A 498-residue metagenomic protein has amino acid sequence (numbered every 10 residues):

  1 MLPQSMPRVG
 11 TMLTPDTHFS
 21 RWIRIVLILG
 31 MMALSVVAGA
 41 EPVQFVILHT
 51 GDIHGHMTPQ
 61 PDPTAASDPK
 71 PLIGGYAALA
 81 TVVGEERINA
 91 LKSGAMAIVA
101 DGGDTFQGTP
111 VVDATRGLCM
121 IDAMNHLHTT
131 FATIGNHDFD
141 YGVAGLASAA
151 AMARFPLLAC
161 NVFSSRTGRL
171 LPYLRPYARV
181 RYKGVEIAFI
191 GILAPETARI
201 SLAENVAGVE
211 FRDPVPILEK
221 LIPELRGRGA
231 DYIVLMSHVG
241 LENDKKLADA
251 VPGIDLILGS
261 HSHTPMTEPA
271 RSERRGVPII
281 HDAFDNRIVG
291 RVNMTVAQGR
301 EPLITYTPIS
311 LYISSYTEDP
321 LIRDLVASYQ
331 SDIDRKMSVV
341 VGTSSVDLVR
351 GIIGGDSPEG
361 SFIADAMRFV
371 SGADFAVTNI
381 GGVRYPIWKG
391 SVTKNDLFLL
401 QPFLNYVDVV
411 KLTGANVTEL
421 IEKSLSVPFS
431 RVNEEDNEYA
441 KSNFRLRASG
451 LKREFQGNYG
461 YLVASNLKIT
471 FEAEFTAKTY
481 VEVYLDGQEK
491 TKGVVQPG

Functional and structural regions predicted by a protein language model:
M1-R21: N-terminal secretory signal peptides that target proteins for export/translocation
P15-S20, V36-V43, I333, M337: Extreme N-terminus of proteins, especially the signal/transit-peptide cleavage junction and the first residues
I25-S35: Bacterial N-terminal signal peptides
G39-D324, G354-A366, A376: Acidic, metal/ion-coordinating pockets
Q44-V46, H56, S67-P69, G74 (+7 more regions): Feature captures C-terminal
T295-V392, L400-Q401, S449, R453-N458 (+1 more regions): A short C-terminal boundary segment appended to hydrolase-like catalytic domains
